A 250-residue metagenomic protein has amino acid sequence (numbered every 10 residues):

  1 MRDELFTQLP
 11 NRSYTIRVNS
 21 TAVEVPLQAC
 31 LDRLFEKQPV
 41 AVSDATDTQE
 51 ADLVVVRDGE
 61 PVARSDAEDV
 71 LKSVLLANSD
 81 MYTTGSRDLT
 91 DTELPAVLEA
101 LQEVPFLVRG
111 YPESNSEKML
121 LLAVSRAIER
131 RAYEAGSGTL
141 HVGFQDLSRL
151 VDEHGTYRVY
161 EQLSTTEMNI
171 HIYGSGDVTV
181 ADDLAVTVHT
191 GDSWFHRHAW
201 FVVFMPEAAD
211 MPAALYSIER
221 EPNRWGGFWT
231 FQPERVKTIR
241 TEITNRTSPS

Functional and structural regions predicted by a protein language model:
M1-S250: PLD/PLD-like phosphodiesterase catalytic module centered on the HKD motif
